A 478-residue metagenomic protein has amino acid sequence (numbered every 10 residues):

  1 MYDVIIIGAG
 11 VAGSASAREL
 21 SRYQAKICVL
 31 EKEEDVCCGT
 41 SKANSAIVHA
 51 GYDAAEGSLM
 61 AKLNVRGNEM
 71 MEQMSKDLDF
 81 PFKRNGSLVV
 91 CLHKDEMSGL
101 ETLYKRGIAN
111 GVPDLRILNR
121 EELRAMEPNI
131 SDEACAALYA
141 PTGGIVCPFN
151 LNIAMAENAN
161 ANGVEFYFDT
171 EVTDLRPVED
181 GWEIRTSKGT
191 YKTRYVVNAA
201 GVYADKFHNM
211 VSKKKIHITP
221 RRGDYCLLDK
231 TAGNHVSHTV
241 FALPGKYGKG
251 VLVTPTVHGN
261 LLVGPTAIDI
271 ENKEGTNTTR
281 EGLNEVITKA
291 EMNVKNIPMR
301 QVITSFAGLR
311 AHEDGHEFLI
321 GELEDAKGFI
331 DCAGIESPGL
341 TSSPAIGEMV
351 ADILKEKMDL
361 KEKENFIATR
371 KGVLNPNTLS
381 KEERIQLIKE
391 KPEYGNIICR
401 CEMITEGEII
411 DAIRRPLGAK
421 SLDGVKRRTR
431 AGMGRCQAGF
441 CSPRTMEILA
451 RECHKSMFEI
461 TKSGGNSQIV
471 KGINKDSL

Functional and structural regions predicted by a protein language model:
Y2-C28: N-terminal Rossmann-like FAD-binding beta1-loop-alpha1 element of flavoenzymes
A15, L175-D180, T186-G264, I268-T279 (+3 more regions): Flavin-dependent oxidoreductases
R22-A43: Glycine-rich FAD pyrophosphate-binding loop
A46-M126, G250-V251: Dinucleotide-binding Rossmann-like beta1-alpha1 core, especially the glycine-rich loop that anchors the ADP
A55, K62-V65, V90-G99, L138-E157 (+3 more regions): Short beta-strand to alpha-helix junction loop
L138-Y195: Helical element adjacent to the flavin cofactor pocket in flavoenzyme catalytic cores
A154, G248, V257-H258, D269 (+3 more regions): C-terminal catalytic lobe of FAD-dependent flavoproteins
E274, T405-P416, G439-M457: Iron-sulfur (Fe-S) cluster-binding segments and ferredoxin-like electron-carrier domains, especially [2Fe-2S]
